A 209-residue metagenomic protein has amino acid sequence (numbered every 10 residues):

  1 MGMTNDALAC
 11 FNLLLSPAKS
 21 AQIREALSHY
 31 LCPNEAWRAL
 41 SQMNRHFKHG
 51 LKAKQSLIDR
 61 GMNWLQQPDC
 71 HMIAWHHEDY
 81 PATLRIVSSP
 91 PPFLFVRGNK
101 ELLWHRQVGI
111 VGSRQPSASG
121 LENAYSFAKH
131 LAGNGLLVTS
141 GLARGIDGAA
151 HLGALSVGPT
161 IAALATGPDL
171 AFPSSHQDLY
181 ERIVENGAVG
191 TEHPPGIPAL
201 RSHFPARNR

Functional and structural regions predicted by a protein language model:
M1-E78: Short, small/acidic-rich helices and loops at N termini and domain boundaries of DNA replication/processing enzymes
G2-D6, M72-R209: Glycine-biased, small-residue-rich flexible motifs in mid-sequence functional cores and linkers
